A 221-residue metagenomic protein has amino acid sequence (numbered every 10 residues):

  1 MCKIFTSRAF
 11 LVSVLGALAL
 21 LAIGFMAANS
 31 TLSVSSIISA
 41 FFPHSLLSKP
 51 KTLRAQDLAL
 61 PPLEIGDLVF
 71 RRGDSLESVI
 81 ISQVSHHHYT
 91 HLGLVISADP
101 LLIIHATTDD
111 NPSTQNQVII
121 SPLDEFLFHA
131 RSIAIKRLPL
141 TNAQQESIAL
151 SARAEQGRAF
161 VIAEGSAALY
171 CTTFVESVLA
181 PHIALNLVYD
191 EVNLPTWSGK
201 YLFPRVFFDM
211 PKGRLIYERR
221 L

Functional and structural regions predicted by a protein language model:
M1-T6: N-terminal Lys/Arg-rich, disordered targeting/topogenic segments
S7-V14, L20-S35, I162-L221: Activation targets extended, charge/polar-rich intrinsically disordered C-terminal tails
L20-I96: N-terminal accessory segments that precede or flank the first globular/catalytic domain
P61, N116-I119, A143: Lumenal/extracellular "mature" regions of secretory-pathway glycan-modifying transferases
G66-V69, D124-F126, I148-R153: Short amphipathic alpha-helical segments, especially helix-boundary/capping motifs
R71-A134, F160-L169: Glycine-rich catalytic cores of cysteine/serine-nucleophile enzymes that process amide/ester linkages in cell-envelope
E77-S78, A130-V192: Active-site nucleophile-His-acid catalytic modules used for acyl/amide transfer and hydrolysis across diverse enzymes
N116-Q117, E146-R153, R205-I216: Short secondary-structure transition/capping segments
